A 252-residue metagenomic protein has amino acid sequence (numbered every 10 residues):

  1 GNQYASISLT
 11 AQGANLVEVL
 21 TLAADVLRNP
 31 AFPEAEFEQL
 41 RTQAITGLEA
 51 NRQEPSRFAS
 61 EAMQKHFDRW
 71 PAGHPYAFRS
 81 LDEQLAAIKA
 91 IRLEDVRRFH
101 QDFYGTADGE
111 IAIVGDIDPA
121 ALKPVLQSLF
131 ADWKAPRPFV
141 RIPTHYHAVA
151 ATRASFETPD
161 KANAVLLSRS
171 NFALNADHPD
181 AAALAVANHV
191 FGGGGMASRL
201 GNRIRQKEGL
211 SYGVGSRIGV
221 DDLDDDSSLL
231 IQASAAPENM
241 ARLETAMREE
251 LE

Functional and structural regions predicted by a protein language model:
G1, Q101-F103, H145-Y146, F156-D160 (+1 more regions): Replace "in large, NTP-powered and nucleic-acid-processing enzymes" with "in large, NTP-powered factors and other
G1-L27, I45, E49, S56-A86 (+4 more regions): M16 family metallopeptidases and their MPP-like homologs
L16, N29, P33-E34, P119-A120 (+3 more regions): Short beta-strands and strand-coil junctions in structured, solvent-facing domains, enriched
V26-N29, V125-W133, E250: Conserved short hydrophobic interaction patches
F32-Q39, S56, G109, P136-F139: Surface-exposed patches in mature extracellular/periplasmic domains of secreted proteins
S56, L93-L129: Non-catalytic, conformational "gating/processing" segments within enzyme and secreted inhibitor domains
K65, P138-A197, R203: His/Glu-based metal-binding/catalytic segments typifying zinc-dependent metallopeptidases
A72-G73, R97-Q101, R153-E157, G215-D221: Short beta-strand/turn micro-motifs at beta-sheet edges
